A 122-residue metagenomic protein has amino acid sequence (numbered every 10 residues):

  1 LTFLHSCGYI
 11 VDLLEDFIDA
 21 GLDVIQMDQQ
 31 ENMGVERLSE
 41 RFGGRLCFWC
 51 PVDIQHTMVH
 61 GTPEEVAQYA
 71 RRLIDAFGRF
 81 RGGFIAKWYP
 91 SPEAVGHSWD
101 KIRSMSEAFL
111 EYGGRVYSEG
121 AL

Functional and structural regions predicted by a protein language model:
L1-L122: Active-site loop segments of alpha/beta catalytic cores
